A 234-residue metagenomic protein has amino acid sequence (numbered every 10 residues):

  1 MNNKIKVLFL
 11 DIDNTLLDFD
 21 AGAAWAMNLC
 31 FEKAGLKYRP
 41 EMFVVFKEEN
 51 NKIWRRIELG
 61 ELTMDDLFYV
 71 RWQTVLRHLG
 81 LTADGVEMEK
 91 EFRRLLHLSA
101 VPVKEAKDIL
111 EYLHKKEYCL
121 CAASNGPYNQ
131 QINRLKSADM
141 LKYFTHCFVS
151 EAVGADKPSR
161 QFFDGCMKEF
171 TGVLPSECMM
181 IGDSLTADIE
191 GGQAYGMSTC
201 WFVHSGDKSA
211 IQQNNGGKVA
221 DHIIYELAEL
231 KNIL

Functional and structural regions predicted by a protein language model:
M1-L8, A21, A83, E111-H114 (+1 more regions): Asp-based, Mg2+/Mn2+-dependent phosphohydrolase catalytic module
N2-K104: N-terminal helical cap/lid subdomain that shapes the substrate entry/recognition surface in HAD-like hydrolases
L36, Y118, M197: Short glycine/serine/threonine/alanine-rich loop segments
E105-E117: Catalytic-core regions built around general acid/base machinery
